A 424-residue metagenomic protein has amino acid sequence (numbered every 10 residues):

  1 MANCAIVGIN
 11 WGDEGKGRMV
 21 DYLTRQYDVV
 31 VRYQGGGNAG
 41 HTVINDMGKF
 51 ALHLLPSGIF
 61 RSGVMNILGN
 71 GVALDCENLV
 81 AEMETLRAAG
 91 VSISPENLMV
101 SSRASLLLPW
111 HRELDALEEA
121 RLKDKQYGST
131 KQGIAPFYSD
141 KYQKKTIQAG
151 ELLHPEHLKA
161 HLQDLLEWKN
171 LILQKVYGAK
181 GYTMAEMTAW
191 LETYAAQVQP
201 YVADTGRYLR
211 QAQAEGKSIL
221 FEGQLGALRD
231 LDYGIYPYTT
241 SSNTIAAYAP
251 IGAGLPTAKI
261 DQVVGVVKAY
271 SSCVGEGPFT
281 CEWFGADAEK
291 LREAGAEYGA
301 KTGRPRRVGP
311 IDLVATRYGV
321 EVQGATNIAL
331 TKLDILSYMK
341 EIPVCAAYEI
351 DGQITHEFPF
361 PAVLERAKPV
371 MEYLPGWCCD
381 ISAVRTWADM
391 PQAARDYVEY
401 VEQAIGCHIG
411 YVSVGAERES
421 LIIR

Functional and structural regions predicted by a protein language model:
M1-R424: Non-transmembrane, aqueous-exposed alpha-helical and coiled segments at domain scale
